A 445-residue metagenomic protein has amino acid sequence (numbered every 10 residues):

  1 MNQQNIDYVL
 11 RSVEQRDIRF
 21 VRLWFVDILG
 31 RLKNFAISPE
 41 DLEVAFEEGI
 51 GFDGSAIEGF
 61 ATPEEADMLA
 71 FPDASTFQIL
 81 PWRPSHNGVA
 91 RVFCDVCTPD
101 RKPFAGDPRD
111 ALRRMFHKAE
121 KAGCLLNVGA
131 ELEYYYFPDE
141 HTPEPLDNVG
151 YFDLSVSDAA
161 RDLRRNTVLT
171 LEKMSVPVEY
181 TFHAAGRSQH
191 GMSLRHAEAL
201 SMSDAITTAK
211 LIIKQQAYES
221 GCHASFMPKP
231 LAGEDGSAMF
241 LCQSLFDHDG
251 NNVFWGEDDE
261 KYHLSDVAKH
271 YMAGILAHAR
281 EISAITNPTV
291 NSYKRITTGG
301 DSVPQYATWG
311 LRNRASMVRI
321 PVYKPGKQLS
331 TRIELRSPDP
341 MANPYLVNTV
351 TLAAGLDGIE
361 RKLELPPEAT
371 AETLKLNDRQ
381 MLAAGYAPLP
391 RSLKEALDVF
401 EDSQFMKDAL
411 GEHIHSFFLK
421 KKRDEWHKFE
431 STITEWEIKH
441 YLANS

Functional and structural regions predicted by a protein language model:
M1-S445: Glycine-rich, acidic/polar active-site loops that bind/position phosphate-bearing ligands
